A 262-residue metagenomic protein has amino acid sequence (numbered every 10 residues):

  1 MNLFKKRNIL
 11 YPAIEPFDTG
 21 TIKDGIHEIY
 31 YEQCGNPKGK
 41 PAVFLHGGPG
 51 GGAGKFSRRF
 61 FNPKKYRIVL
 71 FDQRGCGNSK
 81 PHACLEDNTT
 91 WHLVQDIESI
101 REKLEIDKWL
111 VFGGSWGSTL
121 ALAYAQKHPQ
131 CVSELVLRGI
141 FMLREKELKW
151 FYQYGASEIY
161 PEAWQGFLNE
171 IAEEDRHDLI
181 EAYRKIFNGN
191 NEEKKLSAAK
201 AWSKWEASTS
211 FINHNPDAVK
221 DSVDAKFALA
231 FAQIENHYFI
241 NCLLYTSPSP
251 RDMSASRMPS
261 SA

Functional and structural regions predicted by a protein language model:
M1-L45: Alpha/beta-hydrolase fold catalytic core
I26-P81: Conserved HGGG/HGGXW glycine-rich cap/lid loop of the alpha/beta-hydrolase fold
H92-W109: Conserved acidic catalytic loop of the alpha/beta-hydrolase fold
W109-K146: Conserved hydrolase catalytic core segment
V132-L179: A catalytic-pocket lid/entrance helix-loop region that shapes and gates access to the active site across common
H177-E181, K185-L243: Alpha/beta-hydrolase fold active-site neighborhood
Y245-D252: Conserved small/polar residues in nucleotide/adenosyl-binding loops
S256-A262: Hydrophobic alpha-helical segments, chiefly the membrane-spanning helices and signal/signal-anchor peptides
